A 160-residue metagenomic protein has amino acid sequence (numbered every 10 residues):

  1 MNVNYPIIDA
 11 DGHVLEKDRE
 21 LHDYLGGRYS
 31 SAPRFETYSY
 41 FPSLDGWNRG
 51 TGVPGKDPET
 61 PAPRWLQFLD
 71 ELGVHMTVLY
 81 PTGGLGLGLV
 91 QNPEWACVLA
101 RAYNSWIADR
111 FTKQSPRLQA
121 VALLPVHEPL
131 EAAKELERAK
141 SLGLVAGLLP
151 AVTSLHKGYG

Functional and structural regions predicted by a protein language model:
M1-G160: Helix-coil boundary/capping segments in enzymes
